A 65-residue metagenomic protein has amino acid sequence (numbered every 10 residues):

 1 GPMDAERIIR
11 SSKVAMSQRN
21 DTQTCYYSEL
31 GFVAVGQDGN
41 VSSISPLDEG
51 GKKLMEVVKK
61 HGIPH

Functional and structural regions predicted by a protein language model:
G1-H65: Ribonuclease/tRNase effector modules and their secretory precursors
